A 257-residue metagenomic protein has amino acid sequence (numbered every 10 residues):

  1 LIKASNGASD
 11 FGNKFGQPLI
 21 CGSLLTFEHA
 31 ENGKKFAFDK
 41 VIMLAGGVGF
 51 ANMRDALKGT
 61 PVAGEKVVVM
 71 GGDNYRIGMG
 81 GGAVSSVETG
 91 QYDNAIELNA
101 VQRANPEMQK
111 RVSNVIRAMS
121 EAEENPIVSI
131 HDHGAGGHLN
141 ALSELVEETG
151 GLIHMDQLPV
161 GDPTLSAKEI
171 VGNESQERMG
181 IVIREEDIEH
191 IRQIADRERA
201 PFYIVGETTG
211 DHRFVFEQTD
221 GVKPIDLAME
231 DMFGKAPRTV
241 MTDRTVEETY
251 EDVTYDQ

Functional and structural regions predicted by a protein language model:
L1-N6, F11, T60, K66-V67 (+6 more regions): Intein/HINT protein-splicing elements and their conserved insertion hotspots or analogous self-processing inserts
G7-K35: Short, conserved loop-to-beta-strand elements that form functional interface hotspots
A8-D10, E31-K35, N52-T60, R117 (+4 more regions): A generic local secondary-structure boundary/capping motif
C21-N32, H133-L142, L158-P163, E207-D220: A glycine-rich phosphate-binding loop feature that marks nucleotide/adenosyl-phosphate handling sites
A37-M43, V62-A63, M79, E148 (+3 more regions): Short, solvent-exposed loop/turn segments at the edges of secondary structure
M43-M53: Short, structured beta-strand/loop micro-motifs enriched in basic residues and often containing a Trp
E107, R111-Q176: Active-site-proximal betaalpha loop/short-helix elements that scaffold phosphoryl/nucleotidyl transfer chemistry
